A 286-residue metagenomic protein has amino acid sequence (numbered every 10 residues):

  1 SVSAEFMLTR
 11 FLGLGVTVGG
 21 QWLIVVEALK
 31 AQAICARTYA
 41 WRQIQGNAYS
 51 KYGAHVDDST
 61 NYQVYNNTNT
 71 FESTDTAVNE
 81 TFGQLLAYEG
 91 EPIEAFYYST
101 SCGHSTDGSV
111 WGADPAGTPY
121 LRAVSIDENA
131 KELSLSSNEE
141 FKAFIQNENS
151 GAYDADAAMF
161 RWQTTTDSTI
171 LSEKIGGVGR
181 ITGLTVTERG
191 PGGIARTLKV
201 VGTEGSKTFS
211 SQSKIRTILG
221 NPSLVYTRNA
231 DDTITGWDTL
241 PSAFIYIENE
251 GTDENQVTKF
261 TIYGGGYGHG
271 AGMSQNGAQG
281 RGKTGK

Functional and structural regions predicted by a protein language model:
S1-K286: Conserved, single-site charged/polar hotspot
